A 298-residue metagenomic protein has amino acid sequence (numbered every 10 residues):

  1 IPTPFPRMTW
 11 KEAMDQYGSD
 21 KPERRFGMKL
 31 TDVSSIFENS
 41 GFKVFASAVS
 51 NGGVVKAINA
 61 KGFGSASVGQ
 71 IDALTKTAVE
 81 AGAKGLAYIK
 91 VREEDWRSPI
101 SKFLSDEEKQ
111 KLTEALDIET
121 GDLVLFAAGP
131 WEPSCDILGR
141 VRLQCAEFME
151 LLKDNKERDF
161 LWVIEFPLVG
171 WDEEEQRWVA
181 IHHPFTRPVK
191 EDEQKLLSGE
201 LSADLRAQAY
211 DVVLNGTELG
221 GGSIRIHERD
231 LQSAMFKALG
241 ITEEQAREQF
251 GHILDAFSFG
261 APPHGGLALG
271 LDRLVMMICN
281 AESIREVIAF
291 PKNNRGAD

Functional and structural regions predicted by a protein language model:
I1-D298: Class II aminoacyl-tRNA synthetase catalytic cores and aaRS-like
